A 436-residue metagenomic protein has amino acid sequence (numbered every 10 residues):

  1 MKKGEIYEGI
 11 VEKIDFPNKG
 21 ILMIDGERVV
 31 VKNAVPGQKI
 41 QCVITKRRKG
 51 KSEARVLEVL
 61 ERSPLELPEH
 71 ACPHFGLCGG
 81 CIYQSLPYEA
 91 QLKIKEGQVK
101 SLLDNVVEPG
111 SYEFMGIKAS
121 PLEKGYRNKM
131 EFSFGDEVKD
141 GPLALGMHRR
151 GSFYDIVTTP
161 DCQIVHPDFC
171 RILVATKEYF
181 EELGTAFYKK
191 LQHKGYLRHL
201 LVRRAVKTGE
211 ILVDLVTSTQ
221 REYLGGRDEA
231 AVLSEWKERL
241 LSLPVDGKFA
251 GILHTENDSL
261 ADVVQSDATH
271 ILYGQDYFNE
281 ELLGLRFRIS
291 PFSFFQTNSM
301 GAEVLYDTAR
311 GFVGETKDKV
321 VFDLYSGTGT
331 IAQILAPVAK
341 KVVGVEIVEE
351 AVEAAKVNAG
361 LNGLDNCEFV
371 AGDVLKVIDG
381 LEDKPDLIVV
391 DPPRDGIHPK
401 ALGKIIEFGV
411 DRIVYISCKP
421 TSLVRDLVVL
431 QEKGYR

Functional and structural regions predicted by a protein language model:
M1-H74, E368, K376: Terminal RNA-binding accessory module
K2-E8, K13-P17, S218-R436: Rossmann-like S-adenosyl-L-methionine
G20-D25, G146-R149, D214-V216, A355: Short, acidic/hydrophobic/Gly-rich beta-strand patch recurrent on exposed beta strands that often constitutes part
L22, G37, C81, L200 (+2 more regions): Residue-level signal for inorganic ion chemistry
G37, V165, N298: Short, conserved phosphate/pyrophosphate- and ester-handling motifs at nucleotide-, phospho-/glycolipid
E58-E61, L65-H70, G76-F187, K207: Extended interfacial segments that mediate partner engagement and assembly in macromolecular machines
Y154-R198, T219-L253: Internal alpha/beta scaffold segment
R203-A205: Structural signature of eukaryotic scaffold interfaces centered on beta-propeller domains
